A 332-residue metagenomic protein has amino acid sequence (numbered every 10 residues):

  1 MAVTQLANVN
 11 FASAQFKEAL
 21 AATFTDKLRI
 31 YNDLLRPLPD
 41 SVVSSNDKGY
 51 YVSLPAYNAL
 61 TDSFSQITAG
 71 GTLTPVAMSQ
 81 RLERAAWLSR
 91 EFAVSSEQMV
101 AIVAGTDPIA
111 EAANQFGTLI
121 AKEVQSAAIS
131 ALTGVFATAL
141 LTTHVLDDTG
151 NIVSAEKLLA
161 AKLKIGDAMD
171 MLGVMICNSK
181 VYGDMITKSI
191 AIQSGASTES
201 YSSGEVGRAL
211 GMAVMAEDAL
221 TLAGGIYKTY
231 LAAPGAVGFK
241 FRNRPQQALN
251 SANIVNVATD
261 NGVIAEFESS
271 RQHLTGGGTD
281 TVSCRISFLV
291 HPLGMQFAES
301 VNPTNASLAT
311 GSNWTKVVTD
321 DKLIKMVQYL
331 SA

Functional and structural regions predicted by a protein language model:
M1-D26, N243-Q247, V257-A332: Protruding loop/beta-arch "assembly-hinge" segments enriched in small, turn-prone residues
M1-E83, K316-A332: N-terminal "assembly arms/tails" that initiate or stabilize quaternary assembly in self-assembling proteins
L54, M78-L140, M169-M175, E266-G294: Long, contiguous amphipathic alpha-helices that act as assembly "spine/axial" helices in icosahedral shell and virion
S65-I67, I186-K188, G225-T229, V282-S283 (+1 more regions): Short conserved micro-motifs at the rims of enzyme active sites and ligand-binding pockets
S79, E199-E217, A306-V327: Short, cationic low-complexity segments
Q98-A168, S307-A309, N313-A332: Alpha-helical scaffold segments that mediate packing/assembly in large oligomeric complexes
F136-A213: Extended, solvent-exposed, turn-rich assembly/linker loops in the middle of proteins
Y182, E199-L274, G278: Extended serine/threonine-enriched, polar tracts that run as long, contiguous segments within proteins
